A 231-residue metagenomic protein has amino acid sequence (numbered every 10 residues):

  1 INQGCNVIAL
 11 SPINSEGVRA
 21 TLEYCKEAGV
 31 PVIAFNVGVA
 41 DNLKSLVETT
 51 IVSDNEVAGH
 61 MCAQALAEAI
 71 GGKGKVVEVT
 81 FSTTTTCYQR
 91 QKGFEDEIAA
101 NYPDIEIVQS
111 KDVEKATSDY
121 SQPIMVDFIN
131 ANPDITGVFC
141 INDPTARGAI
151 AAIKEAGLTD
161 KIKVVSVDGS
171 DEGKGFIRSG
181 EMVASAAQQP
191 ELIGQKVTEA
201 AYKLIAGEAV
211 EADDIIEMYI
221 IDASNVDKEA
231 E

Functional and structural regions predicted by a protein language model:
I1-E231: A residue-level marker of the well-folded mature domains of exported/periplasmic proteins
